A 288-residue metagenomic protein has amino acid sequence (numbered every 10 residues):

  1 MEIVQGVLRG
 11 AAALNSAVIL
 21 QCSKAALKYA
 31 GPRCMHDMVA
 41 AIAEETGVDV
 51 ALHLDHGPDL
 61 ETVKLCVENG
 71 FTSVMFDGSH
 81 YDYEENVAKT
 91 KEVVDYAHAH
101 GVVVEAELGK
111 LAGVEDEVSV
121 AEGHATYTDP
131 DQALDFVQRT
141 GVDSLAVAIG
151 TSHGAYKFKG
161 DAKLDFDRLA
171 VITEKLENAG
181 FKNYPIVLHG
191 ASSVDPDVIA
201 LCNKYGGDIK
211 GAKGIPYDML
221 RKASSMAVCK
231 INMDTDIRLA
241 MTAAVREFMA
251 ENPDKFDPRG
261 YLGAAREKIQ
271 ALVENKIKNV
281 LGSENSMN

Functional and structural regions predicted by a protein language model:
M1-A26, R33-D49, G57-P185, P196-L201 (+4 more regions): Alpha/beta enzyme core
A25-K28, L262: Short, N-terminal intrinsically disordered low-complexity segments that are rich in Pro/Gly and polar/charged residues
L188-S193: Short catalytic/ligand-gating loop segments at beta-alpha or beta-beta junctions within enzyme catalytic domains
K204, I215-N288: C-terminal alpha-helical cap/extension of soluble enzyme domains
